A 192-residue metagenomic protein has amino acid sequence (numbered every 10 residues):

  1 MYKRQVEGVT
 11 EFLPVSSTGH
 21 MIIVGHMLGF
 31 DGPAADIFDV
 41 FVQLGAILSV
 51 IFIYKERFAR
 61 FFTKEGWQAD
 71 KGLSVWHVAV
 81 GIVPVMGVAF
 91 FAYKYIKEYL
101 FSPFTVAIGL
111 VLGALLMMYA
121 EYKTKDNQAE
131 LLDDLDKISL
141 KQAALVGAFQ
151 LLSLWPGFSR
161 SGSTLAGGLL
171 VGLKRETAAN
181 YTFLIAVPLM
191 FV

Functional and structural regions predicted by a protein language model:
Y2-V192: Multi-pass membrane proteins that catalyze or facilitate reactions on polyprenyl-/lipid-phosphate substrates and their
